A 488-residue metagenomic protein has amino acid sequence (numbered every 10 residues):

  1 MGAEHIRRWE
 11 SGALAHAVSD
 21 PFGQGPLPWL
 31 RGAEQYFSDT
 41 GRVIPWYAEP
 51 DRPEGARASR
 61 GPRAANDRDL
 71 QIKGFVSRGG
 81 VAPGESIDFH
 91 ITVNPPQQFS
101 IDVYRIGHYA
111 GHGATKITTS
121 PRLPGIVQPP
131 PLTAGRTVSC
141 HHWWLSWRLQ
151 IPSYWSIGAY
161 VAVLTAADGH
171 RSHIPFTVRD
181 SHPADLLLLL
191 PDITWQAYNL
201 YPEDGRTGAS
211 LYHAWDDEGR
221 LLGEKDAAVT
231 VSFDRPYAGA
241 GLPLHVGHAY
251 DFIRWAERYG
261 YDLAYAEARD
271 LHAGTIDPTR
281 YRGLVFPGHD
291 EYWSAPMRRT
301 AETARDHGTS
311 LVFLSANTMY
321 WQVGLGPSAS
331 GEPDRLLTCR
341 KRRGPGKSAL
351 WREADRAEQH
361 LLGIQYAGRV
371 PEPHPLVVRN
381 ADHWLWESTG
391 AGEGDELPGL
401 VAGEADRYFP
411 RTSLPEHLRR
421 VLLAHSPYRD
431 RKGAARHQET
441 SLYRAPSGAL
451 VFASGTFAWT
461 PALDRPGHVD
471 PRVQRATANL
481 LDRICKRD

Functional and structural regions predicted by a protein language model:
A17, F22-Q71: Proline/serine/threonine-rich low-complexity linkers at boundaries of modular beta-sandwich domains
I72-Q98, D102-A110, A114-F176: Ligand-binding face of N-terminal immunoglobulin V-set domains in extracellular IgSF glycoproteins
P96-P121, D168-P278: Aromatic-Pro/Gly-enriched surface loop or interdomain linker that acts as a lid/target-recognition segment
I126-H141, S146-Q150, S156, G241-P327: Helical hinge/lid and interdomain linker segments adjacent to catalytic or ligand-binding clefts that mediate domain
I193-W195, D270-L271, E291, T318-Y320 (+7 more regions): Short, solvent-exposed loop/turn segments at secondary-structure junctions
A197-Y201, P296, G324-L325, K432-A435 (+1 more regions): Short conserved micro-motifs at the rims of enzyme active sites and ligand-binding pockets
R258, L414-D488: Extracellular low-complexity, Gly/Ser/Thr-rich intrinsically disordered linkers and protease-sensitive activation/hinge
W321-G433: An acidic, glycine-rich "communication" segment
